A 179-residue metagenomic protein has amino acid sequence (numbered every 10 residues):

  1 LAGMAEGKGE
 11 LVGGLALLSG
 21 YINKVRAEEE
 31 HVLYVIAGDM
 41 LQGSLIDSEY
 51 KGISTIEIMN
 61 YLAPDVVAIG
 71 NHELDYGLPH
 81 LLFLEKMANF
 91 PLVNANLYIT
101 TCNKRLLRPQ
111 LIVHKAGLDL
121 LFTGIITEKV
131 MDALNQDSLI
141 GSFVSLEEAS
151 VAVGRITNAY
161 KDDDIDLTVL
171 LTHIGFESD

Functional and structural regions predicted by a protein language model:
L1-D179: Acidic, metal/ion-coordinating pockets
